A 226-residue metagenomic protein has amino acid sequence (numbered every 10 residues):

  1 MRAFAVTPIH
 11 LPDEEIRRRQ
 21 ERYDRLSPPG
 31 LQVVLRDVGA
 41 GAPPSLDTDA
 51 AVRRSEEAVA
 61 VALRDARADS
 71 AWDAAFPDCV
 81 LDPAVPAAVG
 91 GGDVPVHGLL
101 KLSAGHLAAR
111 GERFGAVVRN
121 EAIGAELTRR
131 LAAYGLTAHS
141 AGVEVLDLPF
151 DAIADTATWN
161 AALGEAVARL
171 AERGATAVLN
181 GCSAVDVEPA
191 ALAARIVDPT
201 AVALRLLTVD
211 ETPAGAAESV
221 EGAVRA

Functional and structural regions predicted by a protein language model:
M1-I16, F114-V117: Short beta-strand segments enriched in small/hydrophobic residues
R19-L31: A short, Lys/Arg-enriched amphipathic alpha-helix followed by its capping loop at the start of a domain
L35-A58, D151-T156: N-terminal beta-loop-helix "entrance" segment that forms/cooperates in small-molecule cofactor or anionic ligand
R53-A71, N160-G174: Short, well-structured alpha-helical segments in soluble
S70-V85, A175-V187: N-terminal glycine-rich "phosphate-gripper" loop used for MgATP/nucleotide binding and carboxylate activation
V89-R110, A190-T208: Short, acidic/small-residue loops that bind anionic groups at enzyme active sites
N120-S183: Active-site rim beta-loop-alpha module in soluble metabolic enzymes
D198-A226: C-terminal functional extensions of proteins
